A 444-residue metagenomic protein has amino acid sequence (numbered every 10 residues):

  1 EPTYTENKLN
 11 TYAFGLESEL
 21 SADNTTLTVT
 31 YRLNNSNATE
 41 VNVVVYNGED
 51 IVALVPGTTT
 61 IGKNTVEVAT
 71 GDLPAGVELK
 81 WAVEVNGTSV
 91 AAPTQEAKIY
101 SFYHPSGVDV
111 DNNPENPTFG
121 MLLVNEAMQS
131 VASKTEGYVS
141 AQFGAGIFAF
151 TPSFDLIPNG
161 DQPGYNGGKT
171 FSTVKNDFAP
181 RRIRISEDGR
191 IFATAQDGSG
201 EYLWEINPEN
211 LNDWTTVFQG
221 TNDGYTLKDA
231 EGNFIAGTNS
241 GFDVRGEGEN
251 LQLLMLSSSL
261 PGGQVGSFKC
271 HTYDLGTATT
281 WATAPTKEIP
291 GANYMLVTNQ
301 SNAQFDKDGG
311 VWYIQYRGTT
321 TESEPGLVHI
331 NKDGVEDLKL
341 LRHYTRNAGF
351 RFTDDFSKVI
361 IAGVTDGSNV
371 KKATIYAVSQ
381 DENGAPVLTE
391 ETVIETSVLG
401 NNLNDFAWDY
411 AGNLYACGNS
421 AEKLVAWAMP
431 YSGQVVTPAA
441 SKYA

Functional and structural regions predicted by a protein language model:
T25-V29: Structural beta-strand segments of beta-rich domains
G48-E78: Glycine-centered tight-turn motifs at strand-turn-strand junctions
A92-Y100, G146-V174, E205-N207, N212-E231 (+5 more regions): Beta-propeller fold detector
K98-E136, Q142: Beta-strand-rich domains and repeat architectures in extracellular enzymes and scaffolds, especially beta-propellers
F102-D111, G168-I185, G224-E247, G291-K307 (+2 more regions): Repeated scaffold domains used in trafficking and secretory/extracellular systems, primarily beta-propellers
E115-N125, R190-T194, N250-L256, G310-I314 (+2 more regions): Conserved beta-propeller blade signature
M128-S133, Y138, D197-G200, S259-Q264 (+3 more regions): Short glycine/acidic-enriched loop and turn motifs that connect beta-strands
E136-V139, F143-A149, E201-W204, Q264-H271 (+3 more regions): A short loop-to-beta-strand structural motif that recurs across blades of beta-propeller domains
